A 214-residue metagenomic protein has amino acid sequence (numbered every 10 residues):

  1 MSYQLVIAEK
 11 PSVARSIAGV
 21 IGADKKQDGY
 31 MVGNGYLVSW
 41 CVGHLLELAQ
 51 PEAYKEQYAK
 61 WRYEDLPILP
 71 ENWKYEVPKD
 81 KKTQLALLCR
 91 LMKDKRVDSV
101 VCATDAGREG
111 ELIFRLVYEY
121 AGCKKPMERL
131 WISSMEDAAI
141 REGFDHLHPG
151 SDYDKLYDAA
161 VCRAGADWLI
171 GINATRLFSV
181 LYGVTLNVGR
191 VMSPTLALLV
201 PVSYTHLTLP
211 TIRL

Functional and structural regions predicted by a protein language model:
M1-A164, W168: Intrinsically disordered, low-complexity regulatory segments
H44, M192, H206: Histidine-centered active-site/metal-ligand motif
F114, Y118, L196, V200-S203: Short, amphipathic alpha-helical segments that act as regulatory/interfacial helices in nucleotide-processing proteins
Y153-A160, L177-V184, R213: Short coil/turn segments at secondary-structure boundaries
C162, A166-I170, V191-L196: Short amphipathic alpha-helical "interface-anchor" segments enriched in bulky aromatics
R176-P201: Charge-patterned, long linear interaction tracts outside catalytic cores
T205-T211: Conserved small/polar residues in nucleotide/adenosyl-binding loops
